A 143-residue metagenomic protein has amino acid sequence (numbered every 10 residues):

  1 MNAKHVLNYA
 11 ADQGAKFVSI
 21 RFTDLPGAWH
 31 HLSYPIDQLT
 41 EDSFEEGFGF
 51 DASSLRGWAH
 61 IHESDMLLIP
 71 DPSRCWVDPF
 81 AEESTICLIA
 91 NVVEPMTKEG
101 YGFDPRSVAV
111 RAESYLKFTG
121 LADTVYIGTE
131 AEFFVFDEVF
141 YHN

Functional and structural regions predicted by a protein language model:
M1-N143: ATP/Mg2+-dependent ligation/transfer catalytic cores
